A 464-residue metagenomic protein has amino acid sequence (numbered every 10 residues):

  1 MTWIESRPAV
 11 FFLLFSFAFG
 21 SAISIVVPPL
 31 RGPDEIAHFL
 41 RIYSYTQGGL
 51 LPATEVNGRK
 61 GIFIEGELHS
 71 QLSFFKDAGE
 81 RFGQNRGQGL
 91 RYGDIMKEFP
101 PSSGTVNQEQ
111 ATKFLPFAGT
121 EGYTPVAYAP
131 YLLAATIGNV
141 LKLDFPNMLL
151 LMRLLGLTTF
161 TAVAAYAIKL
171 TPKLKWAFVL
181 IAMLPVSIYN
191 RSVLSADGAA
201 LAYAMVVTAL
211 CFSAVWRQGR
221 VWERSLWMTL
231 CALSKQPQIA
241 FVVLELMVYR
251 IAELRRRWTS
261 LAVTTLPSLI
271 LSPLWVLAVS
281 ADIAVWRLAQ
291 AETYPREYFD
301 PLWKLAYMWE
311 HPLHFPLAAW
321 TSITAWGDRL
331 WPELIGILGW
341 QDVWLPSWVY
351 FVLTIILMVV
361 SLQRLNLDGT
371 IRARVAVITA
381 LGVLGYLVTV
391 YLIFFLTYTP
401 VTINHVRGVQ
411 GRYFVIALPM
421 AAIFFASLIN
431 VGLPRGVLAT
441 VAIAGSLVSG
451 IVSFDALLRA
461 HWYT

Functional and structural regions predicted by a protein language model:
M1-S21, L261-P267, T370-A380, G436-G445: Start-transfer (signal-anchor) and selected internal transmembrane alpha helices of multi-pass inner/ER membrane
S16, L174-S192, G198-A214, V221-C231 (+1 more regions): Membrane-embedded helix bundles of polyisoprenyl
G49-L151: Interfacial juxtamembrane loops and adjacent helix segments that form the catalytic/substrate-binding surfaces
L143-P146, A165-P185: Transmembrane-helix signature of polytopic, membrane-embedded enzymes that assemble or transfer cell-envelope glycans
A196-G198, L226-R250, I270-L277: Transmembrane helices and adjacent periplasmic/lumenal helix-loop junctions of polyprenol-phosphate-dependent
L210-G219, I239-L269: Perimembrane helix-loop-helix junctions
I270-S272, V276-L277, A281-R296, R435-T464: Transmembrane helical bundles and short interhelical boundary loops of multi-pass, membrane-embedded
V276-L365: Membrane-lumen/periplasm interface segments of multi-pass, membrane-embedded glycan/lipid transferases
